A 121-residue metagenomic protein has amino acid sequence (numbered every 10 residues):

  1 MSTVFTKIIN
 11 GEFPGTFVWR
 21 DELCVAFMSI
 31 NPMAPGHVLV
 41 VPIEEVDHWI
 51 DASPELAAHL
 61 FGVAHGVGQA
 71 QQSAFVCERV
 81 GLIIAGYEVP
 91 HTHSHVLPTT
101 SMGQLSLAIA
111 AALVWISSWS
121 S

Functional and structural regions predicted by a protein language model:
M1-S121: HIT superfamily nucleotide-processing domains
